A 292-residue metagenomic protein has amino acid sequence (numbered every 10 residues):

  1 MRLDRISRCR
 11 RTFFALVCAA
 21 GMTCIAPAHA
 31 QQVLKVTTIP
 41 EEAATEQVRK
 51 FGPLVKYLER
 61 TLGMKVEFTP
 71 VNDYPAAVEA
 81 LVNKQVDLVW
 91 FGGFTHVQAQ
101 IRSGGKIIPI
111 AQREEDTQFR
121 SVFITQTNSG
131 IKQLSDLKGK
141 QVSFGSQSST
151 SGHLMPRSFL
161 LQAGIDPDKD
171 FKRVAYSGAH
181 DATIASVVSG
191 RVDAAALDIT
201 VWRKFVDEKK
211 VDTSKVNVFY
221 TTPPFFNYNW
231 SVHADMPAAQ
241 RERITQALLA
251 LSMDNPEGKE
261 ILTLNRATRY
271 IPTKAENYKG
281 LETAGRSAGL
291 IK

Functional and structural regions predicted by a protein language model:
M1-C9: N-terminal secretory signal peptides that target proteins for export/translocation
F14-C24: Bacterial N-terminal signal peptides
C24-A30: Sec/Tat signal peptide C-region and signal peptidase I cleavage site
Q31-T38, E42-P53, N227, S231-K292: An extracytoplasmic/periplasmic, membrane-proximal ligand-sensing/linker region
Q31-T95: Extracytoplasmic small-molecule ligand-binding "clamshell" domains of the periplasmic binding protein/Venus flytrap
V71, E79-D136: Acidic, polar ligand-binding/catalytic clefts
P75-V89, R102-S103, S135, A179-T200: Short helices/loops that flank or line small-molecule/ion binding pockets
S129, K140-A239: Pocket-lining segment of extracytoplasmic ligand-binding domains
